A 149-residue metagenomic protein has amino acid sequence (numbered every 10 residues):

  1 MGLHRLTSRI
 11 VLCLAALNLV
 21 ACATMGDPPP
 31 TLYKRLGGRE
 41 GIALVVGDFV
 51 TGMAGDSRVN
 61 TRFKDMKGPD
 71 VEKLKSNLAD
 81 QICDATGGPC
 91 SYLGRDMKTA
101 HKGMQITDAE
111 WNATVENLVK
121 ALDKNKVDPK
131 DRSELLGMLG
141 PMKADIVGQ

Functional and structural regions predicted by a protein language model:
M1-V11: Bacterial N-terminal signal peptides that target proteins for export
N18-A21: C-terminal motif of bacterial Sec signal peptides marking the signal peptidase cleavage site
A23-Q149: Core of compact, soluble alpha-helical bundle domains
